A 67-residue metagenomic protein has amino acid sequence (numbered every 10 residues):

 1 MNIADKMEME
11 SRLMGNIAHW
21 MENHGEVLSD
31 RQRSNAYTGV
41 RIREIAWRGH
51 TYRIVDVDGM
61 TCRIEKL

Functional and structural regions predicted by a protein language model:
M1-E8, E65-L67: Short intrinsically disordered terminal tails
S11, G15-L67: Acidic, low-complexity, intrinsically disordered interaction modules
